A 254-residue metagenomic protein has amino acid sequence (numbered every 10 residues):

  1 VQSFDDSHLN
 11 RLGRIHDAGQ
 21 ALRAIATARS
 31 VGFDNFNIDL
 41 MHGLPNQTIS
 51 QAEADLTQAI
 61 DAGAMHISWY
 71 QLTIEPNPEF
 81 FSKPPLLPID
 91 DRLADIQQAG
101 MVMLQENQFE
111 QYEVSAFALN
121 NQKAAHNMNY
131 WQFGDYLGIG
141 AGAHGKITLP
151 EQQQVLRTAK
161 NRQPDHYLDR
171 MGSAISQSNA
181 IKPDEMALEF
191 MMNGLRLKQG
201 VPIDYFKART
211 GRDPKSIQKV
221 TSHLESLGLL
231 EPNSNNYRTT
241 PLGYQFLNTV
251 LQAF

Functional and structural regions predicted by a protein language model:
V1-R212: C-terminal scaffold of the Radical SAM
P85, N129-Y130, I217-T221, P232-N233: Alpha-helix boundary/capping detector
L149-E151, L227, T249-L251: A short, polar/proline- and glycine-enriched secondary-structure boundary/capping micro-motif
G211-E225: Short amphipathic alpha-helical interaction segments
E225-N235: A short, conserved structural fragment
N236-T240: Minor-groove-contacting beta-hairpin "wing" of winged helix-turn-helix DNA-binding domains
L242-F254: Short, amphipathic alpha-helical interaction segments positioned at domain boundaries
